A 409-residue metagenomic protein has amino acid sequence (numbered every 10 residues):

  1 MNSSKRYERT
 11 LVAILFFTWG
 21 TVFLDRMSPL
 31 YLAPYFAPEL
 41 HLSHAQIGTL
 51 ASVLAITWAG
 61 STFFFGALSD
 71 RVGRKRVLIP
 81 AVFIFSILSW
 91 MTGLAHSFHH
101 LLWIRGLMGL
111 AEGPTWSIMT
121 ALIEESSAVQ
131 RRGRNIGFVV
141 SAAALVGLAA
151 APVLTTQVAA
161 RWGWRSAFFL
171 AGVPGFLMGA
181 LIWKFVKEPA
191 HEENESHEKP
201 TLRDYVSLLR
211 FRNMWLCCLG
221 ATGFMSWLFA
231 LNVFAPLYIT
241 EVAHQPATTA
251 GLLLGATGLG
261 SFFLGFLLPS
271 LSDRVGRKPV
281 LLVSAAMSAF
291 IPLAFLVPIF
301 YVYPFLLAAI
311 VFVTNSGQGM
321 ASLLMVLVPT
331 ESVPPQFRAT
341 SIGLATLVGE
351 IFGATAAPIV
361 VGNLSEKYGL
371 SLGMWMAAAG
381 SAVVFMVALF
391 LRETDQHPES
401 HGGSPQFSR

Functional and structural regions predicted by a protein language model:
P29-L30, N213-F262: Extracytoplasmic gate region of multi-pass secondary transporters
H41, G73, L94-H100, H244 (+2 more regions): Helix-breaking motifs and short loop linkers at transmembrane-helix boundaries and internal kinks in secondary membrane
G60-H96, S272-V275: Conserved MFS/SLC helix-loop-helix module at the cytosolic interface between two early adjacent transmembrane helices
I104-A143: Cytoplasmic helix-loop-helix junction between adjacent transmembrane helices in 12-TM secondary transporters
R134-P152, T346-A356: Glycine-rich segments within core transmembrane alpha-helices of 12-TM secondary carriers
V139-K184: Helix-loop-helix hairpin linking two adjacent transmembrane segments in secondary transporters
K184-D204, H397-P405: Flexible cytoplasmic inter-helical loops of multi-pass small-molecule transporters
K278-V328: C-terminal transmembrane helical hairpin of 12-TM major facilitator-type secondary transporters
